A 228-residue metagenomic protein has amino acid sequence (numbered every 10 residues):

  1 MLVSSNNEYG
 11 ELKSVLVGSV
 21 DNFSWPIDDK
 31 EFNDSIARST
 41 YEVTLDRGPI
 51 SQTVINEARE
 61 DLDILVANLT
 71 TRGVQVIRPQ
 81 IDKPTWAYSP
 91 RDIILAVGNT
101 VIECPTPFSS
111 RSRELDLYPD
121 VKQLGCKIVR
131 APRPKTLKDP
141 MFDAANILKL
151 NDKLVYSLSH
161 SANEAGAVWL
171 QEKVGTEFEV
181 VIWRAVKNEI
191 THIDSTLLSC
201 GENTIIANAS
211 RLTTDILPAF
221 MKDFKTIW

Functional and structural regions predicted by a protein language model:
M1-W228: The feature marks the mature, well-folded catalytic cores of soluble enzymes
